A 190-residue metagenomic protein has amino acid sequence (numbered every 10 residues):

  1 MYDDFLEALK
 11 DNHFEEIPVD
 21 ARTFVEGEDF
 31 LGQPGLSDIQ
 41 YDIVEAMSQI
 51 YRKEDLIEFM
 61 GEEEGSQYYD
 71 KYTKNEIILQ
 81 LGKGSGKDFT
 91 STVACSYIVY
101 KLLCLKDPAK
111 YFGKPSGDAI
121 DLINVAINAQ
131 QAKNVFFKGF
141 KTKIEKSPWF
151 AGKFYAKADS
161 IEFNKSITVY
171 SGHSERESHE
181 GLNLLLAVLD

Functional and structural regions predicted by a protein language model:
M1-D190: Phosphate/NTP-binding elements of NTP-utilizing enzymes
